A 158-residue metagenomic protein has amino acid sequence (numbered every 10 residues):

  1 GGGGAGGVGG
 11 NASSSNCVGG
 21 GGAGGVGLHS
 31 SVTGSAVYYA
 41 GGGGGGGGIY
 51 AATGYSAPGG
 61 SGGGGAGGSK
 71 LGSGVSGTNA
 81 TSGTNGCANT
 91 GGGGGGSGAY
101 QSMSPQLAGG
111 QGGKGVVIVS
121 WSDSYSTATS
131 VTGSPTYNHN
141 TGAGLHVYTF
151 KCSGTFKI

Functional and structural regions predicted by a protein language model:
G1-I158: Low-complexity, glycine/proline-biased repetitive segments and flexible coils/loops
